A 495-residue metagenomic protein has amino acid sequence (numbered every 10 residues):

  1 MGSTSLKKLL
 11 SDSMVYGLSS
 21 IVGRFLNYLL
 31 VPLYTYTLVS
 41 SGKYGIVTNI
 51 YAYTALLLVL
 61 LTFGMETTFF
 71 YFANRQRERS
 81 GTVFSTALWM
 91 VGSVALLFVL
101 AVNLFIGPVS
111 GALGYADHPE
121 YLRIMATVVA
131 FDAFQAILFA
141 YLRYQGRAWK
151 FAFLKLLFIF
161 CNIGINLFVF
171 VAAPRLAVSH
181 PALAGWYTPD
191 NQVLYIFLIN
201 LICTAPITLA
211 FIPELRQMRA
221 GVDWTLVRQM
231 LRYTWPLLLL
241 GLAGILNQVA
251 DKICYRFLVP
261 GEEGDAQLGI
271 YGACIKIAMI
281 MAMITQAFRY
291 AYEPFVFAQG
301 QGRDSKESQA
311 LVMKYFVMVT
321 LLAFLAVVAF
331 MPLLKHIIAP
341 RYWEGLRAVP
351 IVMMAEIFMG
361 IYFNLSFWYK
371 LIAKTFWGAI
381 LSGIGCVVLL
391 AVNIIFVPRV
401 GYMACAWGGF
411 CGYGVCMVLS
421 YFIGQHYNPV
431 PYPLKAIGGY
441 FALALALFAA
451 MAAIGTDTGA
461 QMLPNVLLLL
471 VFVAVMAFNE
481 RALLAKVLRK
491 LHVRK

Functional and structural regions predicted by a protein language model:
M1-L9, L176-Y195, P206-Q248, A291 (+3 more regions): Interhelical loop/hinge segments that connect adjacent transmembrane helices in multipass membrane
M1-Y28, E78-G81, S85, W224-L240 (+3 more regions): N-terminal membrane topogenesis motif
G2, A452-K495: Membrane-proximal transmembrane or re-entrant/amphipathic helices at the cytosolic face
S5-E66, V94-N103, V128, I163 (+2 more regions): Signature of the first transmembrane helix
D12-N27, F158, Y195-F211, L215 (+3 more regions): Transmembrane helical elements of multi-pass membrane transporters/channels
F72, F131-L154, L215, M353-I384 (+1 more regions): Membrane-interface junctions at transmembrane-helix termini in multi-pass inner-membrane proteins
N74-M90, I270-S382: Specific pore-lining/lateral-gate transmembrane helices of multi-pass inner-membrane transport and insertion machines
R123, A152-R216, G383-V388, Y402-I423 (+1 more regions): Hydrophobic alpha-helical transmembrane segments
